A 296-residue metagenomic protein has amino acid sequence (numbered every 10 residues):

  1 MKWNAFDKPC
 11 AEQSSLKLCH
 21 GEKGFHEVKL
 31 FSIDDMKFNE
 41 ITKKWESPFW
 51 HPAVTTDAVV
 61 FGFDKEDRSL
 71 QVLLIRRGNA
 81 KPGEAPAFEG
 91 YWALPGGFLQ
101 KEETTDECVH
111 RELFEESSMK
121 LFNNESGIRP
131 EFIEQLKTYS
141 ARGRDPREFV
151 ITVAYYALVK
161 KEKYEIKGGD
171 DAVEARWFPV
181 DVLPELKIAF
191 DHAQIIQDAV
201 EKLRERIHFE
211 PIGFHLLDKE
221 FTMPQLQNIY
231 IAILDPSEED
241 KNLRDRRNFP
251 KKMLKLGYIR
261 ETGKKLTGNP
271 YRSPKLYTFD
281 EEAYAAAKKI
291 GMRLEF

Functional and structural regions predicted by a protein language model:
E27, A154-A157, E165-L203, L216-N228 (+2 more regions): NUDIX/MutT-family hydrolases
N39-A93, D106: N-terminal strand-loop-strand
V54, T105-H110, F114, S118-E165 (+3 more regions): Active-site segment of metal-dependent pyrophosphate-handling enzymes, primarily the Nudix hydrolase catalytic core
A232-F249: Short, positively charged loop/turn segments that connect secondary-structure elements
E261-F296: Long, intrinsically disordered, low-complexity Ser/Thr/Pro-rich regulatory/activation regions of nuclear proteins
